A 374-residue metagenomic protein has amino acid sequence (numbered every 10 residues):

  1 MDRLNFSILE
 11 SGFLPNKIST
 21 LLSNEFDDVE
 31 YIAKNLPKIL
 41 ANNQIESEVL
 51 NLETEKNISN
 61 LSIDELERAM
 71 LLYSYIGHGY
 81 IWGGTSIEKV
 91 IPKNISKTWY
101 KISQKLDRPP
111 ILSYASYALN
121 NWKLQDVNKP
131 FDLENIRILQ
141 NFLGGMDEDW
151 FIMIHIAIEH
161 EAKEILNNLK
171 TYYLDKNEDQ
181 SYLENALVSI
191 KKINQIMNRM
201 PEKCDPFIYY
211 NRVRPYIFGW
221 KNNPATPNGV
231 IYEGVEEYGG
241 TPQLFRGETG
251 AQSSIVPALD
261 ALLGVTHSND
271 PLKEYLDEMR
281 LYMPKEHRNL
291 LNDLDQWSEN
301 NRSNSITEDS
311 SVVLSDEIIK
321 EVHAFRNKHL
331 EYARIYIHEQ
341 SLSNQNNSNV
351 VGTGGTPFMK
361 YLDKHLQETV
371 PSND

Functional and structural regions predicted by a protein language model:
M1-D374: Surface-exposed peri-terminal alpha-helical interaction modules
